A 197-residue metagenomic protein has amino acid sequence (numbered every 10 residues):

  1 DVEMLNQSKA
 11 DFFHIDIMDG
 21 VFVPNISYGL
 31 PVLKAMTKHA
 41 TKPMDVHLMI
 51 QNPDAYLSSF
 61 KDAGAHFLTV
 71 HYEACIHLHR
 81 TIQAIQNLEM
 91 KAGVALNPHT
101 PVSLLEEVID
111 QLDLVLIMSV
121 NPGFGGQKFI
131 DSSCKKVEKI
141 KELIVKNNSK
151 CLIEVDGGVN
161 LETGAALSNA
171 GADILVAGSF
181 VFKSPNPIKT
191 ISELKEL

Functional and structural regions predicted by a protein language model:
D1-T69, E73-H77, A84, A92 (+7 more regions): Conserved N-terminal beta1-alpha1 strand-loop-helix module at the mouth
A65-E73, S168-A177: Short, electropositive alpha-helical surface patch
E73-C75, N97-H99, V120-F124, S179-F182: Short, acidic/turn-prone active-site loops that include or flank metal/cofactor- and phosphate-binding residues
I82-A84, T100: Predominantly soluble domains enriched in secretory-pathway, periplasmic, or organellar proteins
N87: Basic phosphate/pyrophosphate-binding loop/patch that engages nucleotide-derived ligands
M90-P101: Active-site glycine- and acidic-residue-rich loops that bind and position anionic ligands or nucleotide-like cofactors
V155-G158, V176-F180: Glycine-rich beta-strand-to-loop/alpha-helix junction loops that act as flexible
G158-A170: Acidic, divalent-metal-coordinating active-site segment for phosphoryl/phosphodiester hydrolysis, typified by short
